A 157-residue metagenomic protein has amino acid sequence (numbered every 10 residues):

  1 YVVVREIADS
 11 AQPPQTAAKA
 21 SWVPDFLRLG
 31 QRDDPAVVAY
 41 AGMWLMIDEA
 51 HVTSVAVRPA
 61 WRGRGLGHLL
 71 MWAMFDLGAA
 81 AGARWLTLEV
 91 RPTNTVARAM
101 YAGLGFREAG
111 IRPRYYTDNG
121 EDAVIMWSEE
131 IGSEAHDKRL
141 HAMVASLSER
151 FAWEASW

Functional and structural regions predicted by a protein language model:
Y1-R62, H68-A81, E129-S133, L140-W157: Acetyl-CoA-dependent GNAT
I47-E49, W85, A123: A generic structural signal for beta-strand entry/edge sites
R58, R62, R91-T93, D118: Residue-level recognition of the GNAT/N-acetyltransferase active site
M71, T93-A97, R114-N119: Short glycine/proline-centered loop/turn elements that form peptide/ligand docking sites
A80, A99, G103: DNA-binding alpha-helical recognition surfaces that contact promoter or target DNA
T87-E89, A102, R107-V124, H136-D137 (+1 more regions): Conserved catalytic-core motifs of GNAT/GCN5-like acyltransferases
